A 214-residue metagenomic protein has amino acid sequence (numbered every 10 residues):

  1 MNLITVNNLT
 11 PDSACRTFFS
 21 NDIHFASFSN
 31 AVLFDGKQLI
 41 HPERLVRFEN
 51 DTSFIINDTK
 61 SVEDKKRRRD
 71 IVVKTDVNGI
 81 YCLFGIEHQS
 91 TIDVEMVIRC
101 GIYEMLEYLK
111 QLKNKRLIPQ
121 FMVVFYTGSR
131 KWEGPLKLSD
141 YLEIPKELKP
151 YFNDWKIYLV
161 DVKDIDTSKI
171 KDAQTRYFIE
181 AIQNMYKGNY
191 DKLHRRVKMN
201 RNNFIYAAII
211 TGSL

Functional and structural regions predicted by a protein language model:
M1-L214: Elongated, amphipathic alpha-helical interaction scaffolds
